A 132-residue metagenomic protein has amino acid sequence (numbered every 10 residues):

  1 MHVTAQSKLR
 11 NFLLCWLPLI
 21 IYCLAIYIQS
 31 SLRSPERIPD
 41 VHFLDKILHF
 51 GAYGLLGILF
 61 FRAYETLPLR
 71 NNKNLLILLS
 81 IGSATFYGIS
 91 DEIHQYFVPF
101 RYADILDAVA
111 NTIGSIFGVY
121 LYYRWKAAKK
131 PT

Functional and structural regions predicted by a protein language model:
M1-A63, S80: "…centered on the first transmembrane helix and the immediately adjacent amphipathic helix/loop
H2, A127-T132: Short, charged juxtamembrane terminal tails flanking transmembrane helices
L32-R33, E65, P99, K126: Short helix-capping/hinge motifs at transmembrane helix termini and TM-loop junctions
E36-F43, G88-V109: Interfacial helix-loop-helix junctions of multi-pass membrane proteins
G51-L67, I113-K126: Membrane-interfacial alpha-helical segments at the cytosolic side of multi-pass membrane proteins
P68-G82: Internal alpha-helical transmembrane segments of multi-pass membrane proteins
